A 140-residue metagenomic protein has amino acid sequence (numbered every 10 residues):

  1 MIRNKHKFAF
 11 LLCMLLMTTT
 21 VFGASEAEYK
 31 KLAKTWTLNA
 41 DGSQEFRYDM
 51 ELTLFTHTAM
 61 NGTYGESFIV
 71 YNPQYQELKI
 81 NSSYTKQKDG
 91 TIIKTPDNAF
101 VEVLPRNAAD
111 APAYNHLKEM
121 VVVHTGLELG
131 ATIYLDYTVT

Functional and structural regions predicted by a protein language model:
M1-F10: Bacterial N-terminal signal peptides that target proteins for export
N4, T20-F22: Serine/threonine-rich, low-complexity intrinsically disordered segments
A9-T20: Bacterial N-terminal signal peptides
G23-T140: Beta-strand-rich, non-transmembrane domain signature
